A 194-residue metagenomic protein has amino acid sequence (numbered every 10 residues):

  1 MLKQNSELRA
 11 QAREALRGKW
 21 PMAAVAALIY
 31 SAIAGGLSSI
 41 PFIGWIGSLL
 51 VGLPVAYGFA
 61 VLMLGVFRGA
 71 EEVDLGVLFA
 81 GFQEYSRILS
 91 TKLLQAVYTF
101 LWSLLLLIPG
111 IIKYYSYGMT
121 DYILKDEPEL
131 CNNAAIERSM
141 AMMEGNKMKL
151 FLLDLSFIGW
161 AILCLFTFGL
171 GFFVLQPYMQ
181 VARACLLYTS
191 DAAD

Functional and structural regions predicted by a protein language model:
M1-L8, A56-G69: Hydrophobic, membrane-facing alpha-helical anchors
K3-A34, E72-L105, I112-C164: Interfacial aromatic "cap" segments that immediately flank transmembrane helices in multipass membrane proteins
S31, G35, A56, A60-L62 (+1 more regions): Hydrophobic alpha-helical segments of integral membrane proteins
G36-L50, F100-G110, A161-F172: Short hydrophobic membrane-inserting alpha-helices and related fusion/pore-forming segments
G52, A56, A60, E72 (+4 more regions): Alpha-helical transmembrane segments of polytopic integral membrane proteins, especially the permease/helical cores
G69-A70, P128, G169, F173 (+1 more regions): Transmembrane helix-loop junctions in multipass membrane proteins, especially transporters and channels
Y188-D194: Conserved small/polar residues in nucleotide/adenosyl-binding loops
